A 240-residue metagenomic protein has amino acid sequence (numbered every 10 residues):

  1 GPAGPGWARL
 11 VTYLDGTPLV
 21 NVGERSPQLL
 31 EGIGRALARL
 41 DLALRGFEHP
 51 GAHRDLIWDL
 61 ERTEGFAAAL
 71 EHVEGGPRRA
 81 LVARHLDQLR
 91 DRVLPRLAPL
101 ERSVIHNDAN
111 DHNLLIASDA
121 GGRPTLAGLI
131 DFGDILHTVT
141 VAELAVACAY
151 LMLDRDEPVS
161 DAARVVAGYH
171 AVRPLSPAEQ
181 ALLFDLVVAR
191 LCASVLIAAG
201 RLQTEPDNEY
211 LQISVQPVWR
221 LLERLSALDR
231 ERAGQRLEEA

Functional and structural regions predicted by a protein language model:
G1-L29: Conserved structural core of kinase catalytic domains
A8, R102-V104, A127, V139: Hydrophobic "anchor" residues on beta-strands that sit immediately upstream of conserved functional sites
N21-R79, R102, L186, Q212: A cross-family kinase active-site recognition segment
G46-H49, E64-N107, A117-P124, P174: An alpha-helical support segment within catalytic cores of ATP-dependent transferases
A68-H72, A193-A240: ATP/Mg2+ or Mg2+-diphosphate-binding catalytic cores that bind nucleotide phosphates or diphosphates via glycine-rich
N113-E143: Catalytic activation segment of kinase domains across protein kinase-like and atypical kinase folds
V141-P174, V188-P206: Active-site activation/catalytic loop segments of kinase-like enzymes and analogous catalytic loops in related
